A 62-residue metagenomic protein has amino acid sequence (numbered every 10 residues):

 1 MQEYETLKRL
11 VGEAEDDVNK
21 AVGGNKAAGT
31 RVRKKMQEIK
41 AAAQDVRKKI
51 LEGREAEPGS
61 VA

Functional and structural regions predicted by a protein language model:
M1-A21: N-terminal acidic leader/helix
E5, G29-Q37: Short, charged, amphipathic alpha-helical segments
V11, E15, M36, A43: Short amphipathic alpha-helical/adjacent loop interface patches that line ligand and macromolecule-binding sites
K20, K26-A27: Surface-exposed, polar/charged faces of alpha-helical domains in mature secreted/periplasmic/lumenal proteins
A42-K49: Amphipathic alpha-helical coiled-coil segments
G59-A62: Intrinsically disordered, low-complexity, charge-biased tails
